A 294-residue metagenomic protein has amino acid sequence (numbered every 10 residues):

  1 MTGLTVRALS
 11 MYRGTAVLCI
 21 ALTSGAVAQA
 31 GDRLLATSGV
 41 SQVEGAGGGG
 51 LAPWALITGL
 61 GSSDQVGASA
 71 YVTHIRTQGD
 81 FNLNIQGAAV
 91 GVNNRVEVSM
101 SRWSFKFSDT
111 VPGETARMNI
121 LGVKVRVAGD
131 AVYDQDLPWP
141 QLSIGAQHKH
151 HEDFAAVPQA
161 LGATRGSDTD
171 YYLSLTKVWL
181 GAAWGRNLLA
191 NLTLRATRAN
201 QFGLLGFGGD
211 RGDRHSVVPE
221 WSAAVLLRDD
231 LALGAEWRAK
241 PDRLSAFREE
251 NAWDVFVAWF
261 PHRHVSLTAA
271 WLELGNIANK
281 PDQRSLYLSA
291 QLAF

Functional and structural regions predicted by a protein language model:
M1-V40: Cleavable N-terminal export/targeting peptides
T5, N191-T193: A short beta-strand-loop-alpha-helix capping motif that often carries His-Thr
Q29-L188, R195-N200, F207-G209, L227-R248 (+3 more regions): Transmembrane beta-barrel domains of Gram-negative outer membranes and organellar outer membranes
